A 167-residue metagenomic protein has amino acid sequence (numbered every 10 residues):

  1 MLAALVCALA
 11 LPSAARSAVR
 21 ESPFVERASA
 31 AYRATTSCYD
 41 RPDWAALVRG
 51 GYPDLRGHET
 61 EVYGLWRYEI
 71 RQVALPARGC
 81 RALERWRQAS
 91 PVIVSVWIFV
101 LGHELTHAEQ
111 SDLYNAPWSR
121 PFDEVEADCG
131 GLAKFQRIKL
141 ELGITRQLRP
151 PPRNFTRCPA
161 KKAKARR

Functional and structural regions predicted by a protein language model:
L2-A10: Bacterial N-terminal signal peptides
C7, A15-S17: Boundary at the C-terminal end of the N-terminal hydrophobic targeting segment
E21-D43: Zn2+-dependent metallopeptidase catalytic core
D40-R49, A116-R120, K139-P151: Surface-exposed patches in mature extracellular/periplasmic domains of secreted proteins
D54-S95, A108-D112: Active-site scaffold of zinc-dependent metalloenzymes
V96-E104: Short alpha-helical catalytic segment bearing the HExxH-like zincin motif of zinc-dependent metalloproteases
E104-F122, K134-K139: Catalytic Zn2+-binding segment of zinc metalloproteases
Q136-R167: Long, well-structured alpha-helical subdomains associated with metal-dependent extracellular/ecto-lumenal hydrolases
